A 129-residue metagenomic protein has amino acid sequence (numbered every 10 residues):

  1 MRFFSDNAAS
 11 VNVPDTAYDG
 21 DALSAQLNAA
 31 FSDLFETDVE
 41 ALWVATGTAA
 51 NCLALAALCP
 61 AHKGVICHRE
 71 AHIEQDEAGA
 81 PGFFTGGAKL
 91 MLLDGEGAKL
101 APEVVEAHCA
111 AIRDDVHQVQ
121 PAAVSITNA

Functional and structural regions predicted by a protein language model:
M1-N12: N-terminal amphipathic/basic leader segments beginning at the initiator methionine
M1-R2, V39-W43, K63-V65, K89-M91 (+1 more regions): Structural motif
V11-G47, R69-E70, E74-D76, A80: Conserved N-terminal alpha-helix of the aminotransferase class I/II PLP-enzyme fold
L34, L53-H62, A80: Glycine-rich loop at the start of a catalytic domain that most often binds anionic cofactors/ligands
V39-C59, L92-G95: Conserved core of the PLP fold type I
A57-Q75: Conserved PLP-anchoring active-site segment centered on the Schiff-base-forming lysine
T85-A129: PLP-dependent aminotransferase-class I/II
